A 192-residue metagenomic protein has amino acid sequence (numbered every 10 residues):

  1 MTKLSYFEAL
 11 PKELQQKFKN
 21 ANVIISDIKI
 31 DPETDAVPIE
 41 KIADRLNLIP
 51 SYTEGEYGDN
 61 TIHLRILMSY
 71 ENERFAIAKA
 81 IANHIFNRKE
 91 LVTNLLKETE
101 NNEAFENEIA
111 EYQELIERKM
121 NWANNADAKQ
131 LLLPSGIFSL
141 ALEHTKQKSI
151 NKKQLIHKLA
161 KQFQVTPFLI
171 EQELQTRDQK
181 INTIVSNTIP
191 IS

Functional and structural regions predicted by a protein language model:
M1-S192: Active-site hotspot residues in diverse enzymes, especially metal/ion-binding acidic/histidine motifs
